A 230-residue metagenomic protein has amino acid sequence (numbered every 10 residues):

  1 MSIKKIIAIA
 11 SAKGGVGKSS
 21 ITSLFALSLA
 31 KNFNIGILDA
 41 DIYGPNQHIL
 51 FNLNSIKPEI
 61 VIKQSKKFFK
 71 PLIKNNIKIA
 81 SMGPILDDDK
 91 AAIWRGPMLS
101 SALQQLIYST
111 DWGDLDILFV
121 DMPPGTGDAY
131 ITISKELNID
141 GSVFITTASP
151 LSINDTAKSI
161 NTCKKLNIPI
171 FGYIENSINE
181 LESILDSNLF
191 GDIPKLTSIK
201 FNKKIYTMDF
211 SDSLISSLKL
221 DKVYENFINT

Functional and structural regions predicted by a protein language model:
I3, G14, Q47, A80 (+5 more regions): Residue-level signature of catalytic and energy-coupling elements of molecular machines, predominantly ATP/GTP-dependent
K5-D39, Y173: Walker A/P-loop phosphate-binding motif and the immediately C-terminal alpha-helix
K18-S23, P45-N46, M122-Y130, I153-D155: Short glycine/serine/threonine-rich phosphate/pyrophosphate-binding segments that cradle anionic phosphate groups
F33-G36, A40-I85: Phosphate-binding loop that captures ATP/GTP phosphates
S81-M82, V143-T147, Y173-N176: Conserved beta-strand segments of the P-loop GTPase G domain that flank and frequently precede/overlap
G83-I133: Phosphate-binding/switch loop-helix module in NTP-utilizing enzymes
G113-T126, N138-S159: Conserved Switch II/interswitch segment of TRAFAC-class P-loop GTPases
I160-T230: C-terminal lobe/tail of nucleotide-utilizing enzymes
